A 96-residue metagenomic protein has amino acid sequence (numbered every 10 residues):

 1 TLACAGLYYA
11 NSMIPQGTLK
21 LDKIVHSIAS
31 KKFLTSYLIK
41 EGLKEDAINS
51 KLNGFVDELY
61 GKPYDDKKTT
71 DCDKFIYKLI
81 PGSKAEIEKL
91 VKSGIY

Functional and structural regions predicted by a protein language model:
T1-L21: Immediate post-signal-peptide N-terminus of mature secreted/exported proteins
D22-Y96: Compact alpha-helical subdomains of small soluble proteins
